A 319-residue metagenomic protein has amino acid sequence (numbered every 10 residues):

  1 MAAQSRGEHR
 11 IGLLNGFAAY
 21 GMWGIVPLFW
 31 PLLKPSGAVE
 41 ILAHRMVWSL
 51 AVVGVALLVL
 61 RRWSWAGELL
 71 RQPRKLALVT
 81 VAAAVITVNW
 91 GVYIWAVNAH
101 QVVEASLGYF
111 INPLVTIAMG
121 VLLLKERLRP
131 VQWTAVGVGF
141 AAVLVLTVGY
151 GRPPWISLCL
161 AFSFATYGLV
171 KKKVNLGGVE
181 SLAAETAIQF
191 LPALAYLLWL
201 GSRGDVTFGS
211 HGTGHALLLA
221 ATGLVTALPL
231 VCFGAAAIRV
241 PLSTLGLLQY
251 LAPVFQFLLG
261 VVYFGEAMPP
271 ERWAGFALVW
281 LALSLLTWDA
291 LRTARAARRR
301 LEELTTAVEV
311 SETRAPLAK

Functional and structural regions predicted by a protein language model:
M1-A18, A51-T80, P130, L182 (+3 more regions): Membrane-interface interhelical linkers
M1-E40, L144-K173, A195, R298-K319: Glycine-/small-residue-enriched transmembrane alpha-helix faces in small-molecule transporters and effluxers
A2, V148-G149, P153, Y250-K319: C-terminal-most transmembrane helix of multi-pass membrane proteins
F17, G21-I25, F29, T80-V97 (+4 more regions): Hydrophobic alpha-helical transmembrane segments of multi-pass membrane transport proteins, especially secondary
L33, I41, R45, A96-V97 (+6 more regions): Hydrophobic/aromatic residues within transmembrane alpha-helices of multi-pass small-molecule transporters
V53, V131-T147, L160-F162, E271-A290: Hydrophobic transmembrane alpha-helices of multi-pass small-molecule transport proteins
W95, N112-V131, V254-W273: C-terminal transmembrane-helix exit sites in multi-pass transporters
L107-I111, G178-I188, A227-V262: Helix-helix packing/entry segments at the starts of transmembrane helices
